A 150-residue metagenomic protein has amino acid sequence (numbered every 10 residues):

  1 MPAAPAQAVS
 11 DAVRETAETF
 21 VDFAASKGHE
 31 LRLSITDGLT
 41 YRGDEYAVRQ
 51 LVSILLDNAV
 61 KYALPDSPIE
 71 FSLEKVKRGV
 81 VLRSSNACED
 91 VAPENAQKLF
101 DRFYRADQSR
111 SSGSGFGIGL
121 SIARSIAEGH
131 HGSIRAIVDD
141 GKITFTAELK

Functional and structural regions predicted by a protein language model:
P5-A6, A25, E30-T40: Conserved catalytic submotifs in the C-terminal HATPase_c
H29, H131-G132: Conserved glycine-rich
V48-V52, V80: A residue-level detector for a conserved hydrophobic packing site within the catalytic ATP-binding domain
A59-V60: Short helix-loop "hinge" at the ATP-lid/N-box region of the Bergerat-fold HATPase_c
D66-R78: Short beta-strand/loop element within the Bergerat-fold HATPase_c
V91-Y104: Short conserved segment of the HATPase_c
G119, A123: Short alpha-helical Gxxx[C/S/T] motif in the catalytic ATP-binding
